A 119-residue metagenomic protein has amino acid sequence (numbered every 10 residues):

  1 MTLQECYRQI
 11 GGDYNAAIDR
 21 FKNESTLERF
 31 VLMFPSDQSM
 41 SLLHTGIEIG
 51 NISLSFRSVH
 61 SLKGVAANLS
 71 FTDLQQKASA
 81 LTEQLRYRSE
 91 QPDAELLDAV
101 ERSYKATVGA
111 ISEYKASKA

Functional and structural regions predicted by a protein language model:
M1-E5: Intrinsically disordered or compositionally simple regulatory linkers and C-terminal tails in signal-transduction
R8, L32-F34, T72-Q75: Alpha-helix N-cap/helix-start motif at coil-to-helix transitions, marked by capping-box chemistry
G11-S61, P92-K115: Long, amphipathic alpha-helical coiled-coil segments characteristic of histidine-phosphotransfer scaffolds
S39, N51, S55-S58, A66-R86 (+1 more regions): Short, well-ordered alpha-helical segments that carry or flank key catalytic/ligand-binding motifs at enzyme/regulatory
Y87-Q91: Conserved catalytic segment of histidine kinase HATPase_c domains, centered on the N-box/ATP-lid region
